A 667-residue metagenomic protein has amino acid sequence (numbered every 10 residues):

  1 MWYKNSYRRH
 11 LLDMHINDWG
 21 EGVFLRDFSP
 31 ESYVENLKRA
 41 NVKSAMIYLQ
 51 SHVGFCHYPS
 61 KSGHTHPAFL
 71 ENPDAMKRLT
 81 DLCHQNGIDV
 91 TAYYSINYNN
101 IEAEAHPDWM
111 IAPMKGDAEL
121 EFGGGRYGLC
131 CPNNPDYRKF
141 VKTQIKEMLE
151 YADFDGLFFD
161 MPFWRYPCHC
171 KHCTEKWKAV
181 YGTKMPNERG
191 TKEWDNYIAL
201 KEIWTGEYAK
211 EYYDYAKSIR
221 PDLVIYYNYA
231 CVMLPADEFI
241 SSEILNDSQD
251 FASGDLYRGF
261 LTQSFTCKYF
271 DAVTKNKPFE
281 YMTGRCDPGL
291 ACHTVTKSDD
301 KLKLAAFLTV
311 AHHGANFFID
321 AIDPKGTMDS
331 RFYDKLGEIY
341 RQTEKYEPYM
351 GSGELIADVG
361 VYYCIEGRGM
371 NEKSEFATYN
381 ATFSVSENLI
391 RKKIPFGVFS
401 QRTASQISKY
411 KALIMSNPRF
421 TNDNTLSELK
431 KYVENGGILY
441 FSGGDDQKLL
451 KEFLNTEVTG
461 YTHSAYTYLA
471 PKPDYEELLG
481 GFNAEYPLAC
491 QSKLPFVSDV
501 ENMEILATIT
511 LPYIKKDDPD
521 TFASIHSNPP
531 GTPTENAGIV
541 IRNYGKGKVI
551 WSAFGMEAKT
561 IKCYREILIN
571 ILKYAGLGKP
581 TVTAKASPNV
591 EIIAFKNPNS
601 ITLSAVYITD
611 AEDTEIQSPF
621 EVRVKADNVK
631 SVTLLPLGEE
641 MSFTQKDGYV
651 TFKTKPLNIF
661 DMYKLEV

Functional and structural regions predicted by a protein language model:
M1-R26: Boundary/entry segment of secreted carbohydrate-active catalytic domains
K4-S6, N36, P73, L79 (+5 more regions): Carbohydrate-binding surfaces of carbohydrate-active enzymes
E21-A40, K61-N86, K139, E207-Y208 (+2 more regions): Aromatic- and glycine-enriched glycan-recognition loops and surfaces that form the carbohydrate-binding subsites
F28-V53, A306, N388, K392: Catalytic domains of carbohydrate-active enzymes, especially glycoside hydrolases
K38-D74, Y98-G124, P132, Y166-W177 (+3 more regions): Aromatic-lined carbohydrate-binding/catalytic grooves of carbohydrate-active enzymes
R39-A40, Y151-A152, H312: Structural motif
V42, D153-F154, P162, P221: Proline-aspartate-enriched helix->loop->beta-strand connector
A92-A152, M161, W177, M185-I198: Active-site-adjacent "subsite" loops/lids of carbohydrate-active enzymes
